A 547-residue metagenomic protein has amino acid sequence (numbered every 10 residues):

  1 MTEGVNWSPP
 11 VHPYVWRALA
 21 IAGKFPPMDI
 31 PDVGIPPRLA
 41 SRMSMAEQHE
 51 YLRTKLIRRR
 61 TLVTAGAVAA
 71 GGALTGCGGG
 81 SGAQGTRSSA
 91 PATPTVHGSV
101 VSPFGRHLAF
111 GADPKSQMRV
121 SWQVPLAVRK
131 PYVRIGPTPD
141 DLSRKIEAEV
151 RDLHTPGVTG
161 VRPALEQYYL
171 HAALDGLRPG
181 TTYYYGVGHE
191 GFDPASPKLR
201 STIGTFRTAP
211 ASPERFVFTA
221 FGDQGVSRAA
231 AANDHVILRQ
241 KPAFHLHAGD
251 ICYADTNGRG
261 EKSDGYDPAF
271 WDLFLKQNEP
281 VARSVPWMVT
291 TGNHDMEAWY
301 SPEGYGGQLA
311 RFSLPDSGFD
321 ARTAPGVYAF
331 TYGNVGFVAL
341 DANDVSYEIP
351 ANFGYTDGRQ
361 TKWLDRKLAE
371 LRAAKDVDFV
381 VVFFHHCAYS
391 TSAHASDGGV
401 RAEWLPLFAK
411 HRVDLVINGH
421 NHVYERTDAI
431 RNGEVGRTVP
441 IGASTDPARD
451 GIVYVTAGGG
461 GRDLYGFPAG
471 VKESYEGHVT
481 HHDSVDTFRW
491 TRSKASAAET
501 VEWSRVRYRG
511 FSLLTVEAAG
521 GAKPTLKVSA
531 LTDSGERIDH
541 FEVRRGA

Functional and structural regions predicted by a protein language model:
M1-I57, V68-G72: N-terminal secretory signal peptides
I30-L56, R87-Y132, P137-S143, E149-R151 (+8 more regions): Metal-dependent phosphoesterase/phosphodiesterase active-site architecture
R59-G82: N-terminal export signals
V101-G105, A112-R119, P125-R129, P137-E147 (+5 more regions): N-terminal active-site segment of His-dependent metallophosphoesterases
Y169-G176: Ligand-binding face of N-terminal immunoglobulin V-set domains in extracellular IgSF glycoproteins
D223, G249-D250, G292-N293, H385 (+1 more regions): Active-site glycine-centered loops adjacent to acidic/histidine catalytic or metal-binding residues that shape
A231, T256-W271, M296-A310, S392-D397 (+1 more regions): Metal-dependent catalytic neighborhoods of phosphoester/phosphodiester hydrolases
V400-K410: Active-site neighborhood of glycoside hydrolase catalytic domains
